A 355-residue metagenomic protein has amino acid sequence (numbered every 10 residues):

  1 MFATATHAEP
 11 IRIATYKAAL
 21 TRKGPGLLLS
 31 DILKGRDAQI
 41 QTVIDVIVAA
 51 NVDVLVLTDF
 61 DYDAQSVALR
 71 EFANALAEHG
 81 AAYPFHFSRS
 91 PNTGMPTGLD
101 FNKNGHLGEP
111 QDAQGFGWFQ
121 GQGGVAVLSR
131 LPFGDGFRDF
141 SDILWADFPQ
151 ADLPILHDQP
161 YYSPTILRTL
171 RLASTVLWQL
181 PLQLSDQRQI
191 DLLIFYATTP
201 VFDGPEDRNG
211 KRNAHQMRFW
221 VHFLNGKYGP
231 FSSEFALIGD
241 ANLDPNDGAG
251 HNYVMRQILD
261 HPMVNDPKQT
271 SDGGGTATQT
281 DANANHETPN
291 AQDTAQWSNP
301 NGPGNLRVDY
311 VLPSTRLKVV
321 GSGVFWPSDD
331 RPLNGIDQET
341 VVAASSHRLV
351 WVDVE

Functional and structural regions predicted by a protein language model:
T6-V125, I155-D158, I166-R168, D186-I190 (+5 more regions): N-terminal, active-site-proximal structural segment of metallo-dependent hydrolase catalytic domains
A8-I13, R130-D135, R171-Y196, E355: Beta-strand-turn-beta hairpins that frame and shape the catalytic cleft of phosphate-ester-processing enzymes
A18-R22, F60-A64, P91-P96, F133-D135 (+3 more regions): Solvent-exposed loop/turn segments at secondary-structure junctions within structured extracellular/periplasmic domains
I40-Q41, Y161-L182, H215-G226: A Trp-anchored, charged/polar loop motif used as the substrate-binding/catalytic surface of acyl/ester-handling
P110-Q159, S174: A substrate-binding/cap region within the structured catalytic cores of diverse enzymes
P132-I143, Q150, N209-A236, A241-E355: Metal-dependent phosphoester-hydrolase catalytic domains
I190-K211: Active-site His/acidic residue clusters
